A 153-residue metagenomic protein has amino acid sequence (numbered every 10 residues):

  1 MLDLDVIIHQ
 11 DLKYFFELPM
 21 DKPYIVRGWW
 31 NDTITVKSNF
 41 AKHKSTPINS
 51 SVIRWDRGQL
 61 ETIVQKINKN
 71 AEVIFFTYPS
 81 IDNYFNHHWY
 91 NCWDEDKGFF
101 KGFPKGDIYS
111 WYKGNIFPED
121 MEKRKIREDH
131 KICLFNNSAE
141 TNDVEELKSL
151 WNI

Functional and structural regions predicted by a protein language model:
M1-T33, W55: GT-A fold catalytic core of metal-dependent nucleotide-sugar glycosyltransferases, centered on the diacidic
H9-Q10, T33-I34, T62, T141-N142: Short, well-ordered, mixed-charge alpha-helical segments that flank or form enzyme active sites
Q10-L12, N39-F40, P118-M121: A generic local structural motif
Y14-F16, K42-S45, E122-K125: Short secondary-structure boundary/capping segments
F15-E17, N39-A41, L147-S149: Short, glycine/charged-enriched secondary-structure capping and boundary segments
Y24-Q59: A short, conserved beta-to-alpha structural element at the edge of catalytic cores that scaffolds binding
S50-I153: Catalytic core and acceptor-binding pocket of nucleotide-sugar-dependent glycosyltransferases
